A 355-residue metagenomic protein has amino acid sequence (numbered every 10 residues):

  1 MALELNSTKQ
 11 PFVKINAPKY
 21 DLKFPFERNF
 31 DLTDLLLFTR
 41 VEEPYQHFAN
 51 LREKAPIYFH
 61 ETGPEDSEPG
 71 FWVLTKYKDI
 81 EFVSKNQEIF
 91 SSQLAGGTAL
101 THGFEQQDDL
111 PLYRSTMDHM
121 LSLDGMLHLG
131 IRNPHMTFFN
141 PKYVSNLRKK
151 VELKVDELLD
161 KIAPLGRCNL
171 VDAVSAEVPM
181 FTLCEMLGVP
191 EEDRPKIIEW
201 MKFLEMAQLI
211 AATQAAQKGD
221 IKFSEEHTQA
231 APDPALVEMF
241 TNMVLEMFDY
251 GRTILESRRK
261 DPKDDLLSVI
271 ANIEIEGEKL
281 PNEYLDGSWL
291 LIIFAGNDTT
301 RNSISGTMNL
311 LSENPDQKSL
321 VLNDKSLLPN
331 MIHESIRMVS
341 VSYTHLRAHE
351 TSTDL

Functional and structural regions predicted by a protein language model:
A2-R347, S352-T353: Cytochrome P450
